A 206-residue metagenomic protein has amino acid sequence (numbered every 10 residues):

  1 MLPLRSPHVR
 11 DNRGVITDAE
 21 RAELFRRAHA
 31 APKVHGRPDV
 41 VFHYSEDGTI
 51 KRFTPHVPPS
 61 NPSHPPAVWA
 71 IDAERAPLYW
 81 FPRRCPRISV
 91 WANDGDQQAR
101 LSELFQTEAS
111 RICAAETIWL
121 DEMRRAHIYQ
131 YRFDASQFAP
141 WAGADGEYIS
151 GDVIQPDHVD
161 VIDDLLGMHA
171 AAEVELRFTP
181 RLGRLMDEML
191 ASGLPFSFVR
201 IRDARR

Functional and structural regions predicted by a protein language model:
L2-A31, H35, F81-R206: Conserved NAD+-utilizing ADP-ribose enzyme module
R13-S63: Short N-terminal edge-element motif at the start of the domain
R37-V40, H64-V68, E74, A126-I128: Short, surface-exposed beta-edge/turn micro-motifs
H43-T49, D72, F133-Q137: Short, flexible beta-strand-to-coil junctions
Y44-S45, A70, P77, G151: Small-side-chain structural scaffolding
P62-P86: Extended catalytic/binding region for NAD+/ADP-ribose chemistry, centered on the ART fold
